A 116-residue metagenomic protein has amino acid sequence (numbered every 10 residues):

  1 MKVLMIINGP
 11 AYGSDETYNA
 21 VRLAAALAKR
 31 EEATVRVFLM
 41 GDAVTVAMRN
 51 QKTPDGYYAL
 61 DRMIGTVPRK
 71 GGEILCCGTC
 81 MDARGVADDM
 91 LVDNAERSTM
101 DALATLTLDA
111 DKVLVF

Functional and structural regions predicted by a protein language model:
L4, R36-F38, L75: A structural signal for isolated positions on well-ordered beta-strands in alpha/beta enzyme cores
L4-Y18, A47-K52: Short, glycine-rich nucleotide/cofactor-binding loops
T17-R30, V37: Histidine-anchored nucleotide/phosphate-binding helix
A28-K29, P68, T107-L108: Anion (oxyanion) recognition and catalysis
F38-M48, T79-C80: Short, conserved active-site loops that position catalytic residues or coordinate cofactors/metal ions across diverse
N50-D55, L91-D93: Short glycine-enriched, charge-decorated loop/helix-capping segments at active-site entrances that position
T53-C80: A glycine-rich helix N-cap at a beta->alpha junction
A83-F116: C-terminal structural segments of small proteins and small subunits
